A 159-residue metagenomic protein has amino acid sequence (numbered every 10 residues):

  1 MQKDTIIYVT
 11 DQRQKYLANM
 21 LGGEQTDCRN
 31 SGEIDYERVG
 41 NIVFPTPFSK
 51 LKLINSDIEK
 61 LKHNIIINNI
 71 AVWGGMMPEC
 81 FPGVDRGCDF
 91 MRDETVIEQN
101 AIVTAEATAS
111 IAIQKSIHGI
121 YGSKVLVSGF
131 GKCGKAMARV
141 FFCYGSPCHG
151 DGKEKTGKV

Functional and structural regions predicted by a protein language model:
K3-T5, A71, K124, P147: Residues at the starts of beta-strands that form the adenosine-phosphate
T5-L21, Y121-F142: Glycine-rich adenosine-cofactor-binding loop
I7, M20-E24, S49, I111 (+3 more regions): Change "in soluble alpha/beta enzymes" to "in soluble alpha/beta proteins
V9-T10, F44, G74-M76, G129 (+1 more regions): Short beta-strand/turn micro-motifs composed of small residues that flank or help shape donor/cofactor-binding pockets
T10, K15-Y16, G23-E33, Y144-V159: NAD(P)-binding Rossmann-fold cofactor-contacting core
A18-M20, I34-E37, E79-R86, G157-V159: Short loop/helix-cap segments at secondary-structure boundaries that form the rim of catalytic
G32-R38, H63-N64: Short amphipathic alpha-helix with an adjacent loop that forms part of the alpha/beta core around
I42-G122: Glycine/serine-rich phosphate-binding loop and adjoining beta1-alpha1 elements at the start of nucleotide-handling
